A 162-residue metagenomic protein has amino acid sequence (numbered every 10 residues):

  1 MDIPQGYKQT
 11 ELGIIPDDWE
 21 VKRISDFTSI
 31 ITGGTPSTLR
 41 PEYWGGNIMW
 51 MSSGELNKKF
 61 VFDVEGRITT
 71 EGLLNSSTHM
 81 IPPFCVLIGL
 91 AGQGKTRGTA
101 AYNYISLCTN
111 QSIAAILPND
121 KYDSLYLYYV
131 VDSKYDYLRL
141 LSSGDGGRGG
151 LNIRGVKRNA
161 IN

Functional and structural regions predicted by a protein language model:
Q5-G34: Non-catalytic DNA-recognition/assembly elements of restriction-modification systems
R23-I31, Y43, N57-D63, T78-P83 (+2 more regions): Basic, amphipathic alpha-helical recognition segments used for DNA target recognition
T70-S77: Short alpha-helix capping/helix-loop boundary micro-motifs
I88-G89: A generic structural signal for residues embedded in beta-strands
K95-Y102: Short, Lys/Arg- and Gly-enriched loop/turn segments at beta-strand edges
